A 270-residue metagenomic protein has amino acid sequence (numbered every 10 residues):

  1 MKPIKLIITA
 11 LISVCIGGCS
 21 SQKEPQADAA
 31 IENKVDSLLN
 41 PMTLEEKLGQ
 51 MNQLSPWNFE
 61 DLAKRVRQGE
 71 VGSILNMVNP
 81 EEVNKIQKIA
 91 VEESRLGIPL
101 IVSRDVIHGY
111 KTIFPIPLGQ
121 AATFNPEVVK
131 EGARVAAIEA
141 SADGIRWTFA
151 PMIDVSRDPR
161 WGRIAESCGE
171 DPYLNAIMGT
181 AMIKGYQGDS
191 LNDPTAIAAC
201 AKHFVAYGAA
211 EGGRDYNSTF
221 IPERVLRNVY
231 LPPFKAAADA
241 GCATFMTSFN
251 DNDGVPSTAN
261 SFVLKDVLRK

Functional and structural regions predicted by a protein language model:
M1-D28: Bacterial Sec-dependent N-terminal signal peptides
C19-K270: Glycoside hydrolase catalytic-domain context in secreted enzymes
